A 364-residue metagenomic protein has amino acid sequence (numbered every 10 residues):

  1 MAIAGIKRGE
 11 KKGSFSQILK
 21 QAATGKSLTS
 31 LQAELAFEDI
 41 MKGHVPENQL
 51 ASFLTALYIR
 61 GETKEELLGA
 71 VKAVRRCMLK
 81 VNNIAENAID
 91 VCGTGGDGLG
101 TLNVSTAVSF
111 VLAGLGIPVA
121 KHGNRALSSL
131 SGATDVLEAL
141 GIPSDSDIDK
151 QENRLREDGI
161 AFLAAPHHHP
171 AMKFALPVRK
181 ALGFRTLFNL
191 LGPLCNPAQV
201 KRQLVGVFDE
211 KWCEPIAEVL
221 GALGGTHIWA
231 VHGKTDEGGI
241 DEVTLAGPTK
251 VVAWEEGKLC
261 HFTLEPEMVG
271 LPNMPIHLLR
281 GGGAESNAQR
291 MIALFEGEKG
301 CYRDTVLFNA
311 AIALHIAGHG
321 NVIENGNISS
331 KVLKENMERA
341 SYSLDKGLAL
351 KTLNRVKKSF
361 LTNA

Functional and structural regions predicted by a protein language model:
I3-Q17, Q21, L28, R76-L79 (+5 more regions): Glycine-rich anion-binding loops and their surrounding alpha/beta cores
E10-G13, A22-L68, R76-N83, T305 (+1 more regions): N-terminal glycine-rich anion-binding loops that anchor highly charged ligand groups
Q49-L50, A120-H122, A230: Short beta-strand segments at enzyme active-site cores
T55, T106-G114, A311-H315: Contiguous, well-ordered alpha-helical segments that form the cores/surfaces of helical PPI scaffolds
G61-G123: Active-site cofactor/substrate anionic-group-binding motifs, chiefly glycine- and Lys/Arg-rich phosphate-binding loops
G93-G98, G123-S129, H168, K234-D236: Acidic, glycine-rich active-site loops and adjacent beta-strand->loop/helix elements that engage anionic groups
A126-I142: Active-site-proximal loop->helix
